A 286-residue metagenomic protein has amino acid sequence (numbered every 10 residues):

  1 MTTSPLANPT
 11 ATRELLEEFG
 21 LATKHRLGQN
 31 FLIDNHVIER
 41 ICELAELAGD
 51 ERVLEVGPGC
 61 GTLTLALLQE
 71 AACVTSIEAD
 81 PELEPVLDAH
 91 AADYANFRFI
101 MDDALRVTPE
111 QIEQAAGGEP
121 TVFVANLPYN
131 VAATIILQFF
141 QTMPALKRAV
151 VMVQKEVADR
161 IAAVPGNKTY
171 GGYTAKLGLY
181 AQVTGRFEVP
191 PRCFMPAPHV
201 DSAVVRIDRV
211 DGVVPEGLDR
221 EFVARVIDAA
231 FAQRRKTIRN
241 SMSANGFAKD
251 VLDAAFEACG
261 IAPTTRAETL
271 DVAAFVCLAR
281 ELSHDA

Functional and structural regions predicted by a protein language model:
M1-D228, E257, E268, C277-H284: Catalytic cores of RNA-modifying enzymes
R209, I227-A286: C-terminal lobe and adjacent flexible extensions of AdoMet/dcAdoMet transferase-like proteins
